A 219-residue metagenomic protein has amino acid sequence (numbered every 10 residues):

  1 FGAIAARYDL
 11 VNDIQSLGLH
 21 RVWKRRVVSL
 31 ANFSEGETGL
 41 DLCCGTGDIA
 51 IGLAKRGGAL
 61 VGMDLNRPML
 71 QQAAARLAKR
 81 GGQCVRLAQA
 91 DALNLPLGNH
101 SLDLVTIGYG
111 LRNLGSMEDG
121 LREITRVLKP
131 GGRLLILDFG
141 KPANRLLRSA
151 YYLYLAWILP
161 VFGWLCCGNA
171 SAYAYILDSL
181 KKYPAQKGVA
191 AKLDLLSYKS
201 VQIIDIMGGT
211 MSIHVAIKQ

Functional and structural regions predicted by a protein language model:
R7, S16-E37: Conserved alpha-helix/loop element of class I SAM-dependent methyltransferases that forms part of the SAM/SAH-binding
Y8, V105-T106: Hydrophobic beta-strand segment of the Class I
T38-N94: Class I SAM-dependent methyltransferase SAM/SAH-binding core
L93-L104: A short acidic, Gly/Pro-enriched loop at the edge of an enzyme's catalytic core that lines a small-molecule cofactor
E118-P130: A short glycine-rich, Lys/Arg-flanked "PGG" loop and its adjoining helix->strand segment in the class I
G132-F139: Conserved beta-strand signature within the Rossmann-like core of class I S-adenosyl-L-methionine
G140-K192, L196, Q202: C-terminal alpha-helical "lid/dimerization" subdomain adjacent to the S-adenosyl-L-methionine
A190, L196-Q219: Core SAM-dependent methyltransferase catalytic element
